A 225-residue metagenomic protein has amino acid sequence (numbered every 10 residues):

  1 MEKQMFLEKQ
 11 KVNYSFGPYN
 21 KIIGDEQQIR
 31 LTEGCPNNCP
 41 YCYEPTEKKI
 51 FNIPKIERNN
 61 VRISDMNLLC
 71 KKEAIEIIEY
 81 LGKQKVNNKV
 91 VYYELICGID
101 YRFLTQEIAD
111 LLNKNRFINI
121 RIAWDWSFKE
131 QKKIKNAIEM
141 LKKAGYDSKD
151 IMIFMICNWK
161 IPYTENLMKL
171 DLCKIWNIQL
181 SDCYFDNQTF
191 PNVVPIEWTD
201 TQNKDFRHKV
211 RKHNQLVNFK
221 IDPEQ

Functional and structural regions predicted by a protein language model:
M1-D25, N37: Flexible, acidic/Gly-rich N-terminal and inter-domain linker regions that tether and position cofactor-handling modules
E26-G34, Y43-A137, S148-W159, Q179-C183: Core AdoMet radical
K135-E139, N166-M168: Charged helix-capping and loop-helix junction motifs
E139-G145: CE4/NodB-like, metal-dependent polysaccharide N-deacetylase domain that modifies extracellular/periplasmic N-acetylated
I156-Q225: Auxiliary Fe-S-binding modules of radical SAM enzymes
